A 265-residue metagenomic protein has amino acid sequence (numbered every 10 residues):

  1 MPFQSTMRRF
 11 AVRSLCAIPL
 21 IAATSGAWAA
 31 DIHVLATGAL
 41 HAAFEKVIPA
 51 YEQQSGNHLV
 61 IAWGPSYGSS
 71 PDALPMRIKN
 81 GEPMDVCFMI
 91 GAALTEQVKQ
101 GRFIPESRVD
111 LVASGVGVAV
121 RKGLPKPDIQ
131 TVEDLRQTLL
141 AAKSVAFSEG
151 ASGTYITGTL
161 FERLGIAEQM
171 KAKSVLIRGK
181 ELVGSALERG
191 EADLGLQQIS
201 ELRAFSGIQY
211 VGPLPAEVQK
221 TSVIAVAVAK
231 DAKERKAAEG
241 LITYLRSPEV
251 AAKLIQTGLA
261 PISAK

Functional and structural regions predicted by a protein language model:
M1-R9: N-terminal secretory signal peptides that target proteins for export/translocation
R9-F10, S14, E52: Hydrophobic alpha-helical segments, especially transmembrane helices and their immediate juxtamembrane helical caps
R13-A23: Bacterial N-terminal signal peptides
W28-D72, M76-P83, G91-A92, E96-Q100 (+3 more regions): Exported/periplasmic ABC-transporter solute-binding proteins
F88: Phosphate-/polyanion-interacting regions in eukaryotic proteins
